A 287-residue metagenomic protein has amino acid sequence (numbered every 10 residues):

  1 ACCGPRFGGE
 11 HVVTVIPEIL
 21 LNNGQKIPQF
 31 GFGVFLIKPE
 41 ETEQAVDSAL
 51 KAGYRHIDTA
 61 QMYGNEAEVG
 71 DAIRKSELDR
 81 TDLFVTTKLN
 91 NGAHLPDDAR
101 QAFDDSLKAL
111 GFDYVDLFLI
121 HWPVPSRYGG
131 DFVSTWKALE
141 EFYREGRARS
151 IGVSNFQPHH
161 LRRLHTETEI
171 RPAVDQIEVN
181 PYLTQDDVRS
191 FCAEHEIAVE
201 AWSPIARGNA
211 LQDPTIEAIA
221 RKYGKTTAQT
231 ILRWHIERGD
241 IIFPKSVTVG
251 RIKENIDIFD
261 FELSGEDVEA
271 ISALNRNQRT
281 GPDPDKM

Functional and structural regions predicted by a protein language model:
C2-L83, S134, A138, A206 (+1 more regions): N-terminal binding-site loop/beta-alpha segment at the start of enzyme catalytic domains that lines or forms
N22, A99-I120, E141-E145, I197: CE4/NodB-like, metal-dependent polysaccharide N-deacetylase domain that modifies extracellular/periplasmic N-acetylated
I27-G31, H56, D82-K88, Y114-L119 (+4 more regions): Structural preference for beta-strand elements that scaffold enzyme active sites
I37-A49, L95-L110, H159-L161, T184: Short, acidic/polar
I37-E40, A60-E68, G92-D97, P125-G129 (+2 more regions): Acidic-and-aromatic substrate-binding clefts and catalytic sites of carbohydrate-active enzymes
G70-R80, L107-D113, H165-T168, R189-H195: Acidic (Asp/Glu)-rich catalytic clusters
F84-R100, L110, F118-V124: Structural motif corresponding to the early beta-alpha repeats
V124-M287: Beta/alpha (TIM)-barrel catalytic core signal, keyed to glycine-rich beta->alpha loops juxtaposed to Asp/Glu that bind
